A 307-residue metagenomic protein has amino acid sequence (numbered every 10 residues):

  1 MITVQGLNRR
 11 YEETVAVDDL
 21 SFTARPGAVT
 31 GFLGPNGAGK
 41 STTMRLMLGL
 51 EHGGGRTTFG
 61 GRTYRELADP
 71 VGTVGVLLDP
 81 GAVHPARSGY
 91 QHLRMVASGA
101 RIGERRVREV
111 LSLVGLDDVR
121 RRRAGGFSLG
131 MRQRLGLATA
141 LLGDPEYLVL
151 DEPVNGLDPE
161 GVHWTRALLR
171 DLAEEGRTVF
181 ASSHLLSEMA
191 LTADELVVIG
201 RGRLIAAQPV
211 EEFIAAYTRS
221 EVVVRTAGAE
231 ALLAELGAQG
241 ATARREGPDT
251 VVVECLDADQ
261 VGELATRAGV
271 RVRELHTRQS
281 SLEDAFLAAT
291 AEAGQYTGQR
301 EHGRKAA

Functional and structural regions predicted by a protein language model:
I2-A181, L186-D194, V198-G200: ABC transporter nucleotide-binding domains
Q5, R225, H276-R278: Solvent-exposed beta-strand sheet faces enriched in polar/charged residues
N8, L233-G237, A265: Hydrophobic C-terminal alpha-helix "anchor/cap" residues
A100, Y217, G240, T290-G294: Conserved NTP-handling cores and scaffolds of large molecular machines
T165-V253: ABC transporter nucleotide-binding domain
E254-A307: C-terminal coupling/interaction segments
